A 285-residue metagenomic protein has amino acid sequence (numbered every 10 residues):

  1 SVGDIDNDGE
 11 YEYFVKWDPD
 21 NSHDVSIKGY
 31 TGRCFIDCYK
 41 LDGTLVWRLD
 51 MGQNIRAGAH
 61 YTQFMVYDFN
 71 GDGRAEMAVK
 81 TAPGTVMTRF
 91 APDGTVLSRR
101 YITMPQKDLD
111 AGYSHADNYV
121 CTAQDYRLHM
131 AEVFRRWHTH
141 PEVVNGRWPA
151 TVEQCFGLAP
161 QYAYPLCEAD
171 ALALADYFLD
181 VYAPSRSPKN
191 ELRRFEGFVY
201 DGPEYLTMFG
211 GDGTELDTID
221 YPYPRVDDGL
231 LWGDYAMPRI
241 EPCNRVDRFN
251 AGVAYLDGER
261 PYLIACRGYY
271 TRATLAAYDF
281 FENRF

Functional and structural regions predicted by a protein language model:
S1-F285: Beta-propeller-forming repeat regions
